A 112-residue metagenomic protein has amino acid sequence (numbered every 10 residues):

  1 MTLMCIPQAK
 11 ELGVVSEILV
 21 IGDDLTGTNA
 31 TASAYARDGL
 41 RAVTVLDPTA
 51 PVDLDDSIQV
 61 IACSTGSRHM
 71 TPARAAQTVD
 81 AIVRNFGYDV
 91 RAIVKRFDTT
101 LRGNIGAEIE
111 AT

Functional and structural regions predicted by a protein language model:
L3-T112: Non-transmembrane, aqueous-exposed alpha-helical and coiled segments at domain scale
